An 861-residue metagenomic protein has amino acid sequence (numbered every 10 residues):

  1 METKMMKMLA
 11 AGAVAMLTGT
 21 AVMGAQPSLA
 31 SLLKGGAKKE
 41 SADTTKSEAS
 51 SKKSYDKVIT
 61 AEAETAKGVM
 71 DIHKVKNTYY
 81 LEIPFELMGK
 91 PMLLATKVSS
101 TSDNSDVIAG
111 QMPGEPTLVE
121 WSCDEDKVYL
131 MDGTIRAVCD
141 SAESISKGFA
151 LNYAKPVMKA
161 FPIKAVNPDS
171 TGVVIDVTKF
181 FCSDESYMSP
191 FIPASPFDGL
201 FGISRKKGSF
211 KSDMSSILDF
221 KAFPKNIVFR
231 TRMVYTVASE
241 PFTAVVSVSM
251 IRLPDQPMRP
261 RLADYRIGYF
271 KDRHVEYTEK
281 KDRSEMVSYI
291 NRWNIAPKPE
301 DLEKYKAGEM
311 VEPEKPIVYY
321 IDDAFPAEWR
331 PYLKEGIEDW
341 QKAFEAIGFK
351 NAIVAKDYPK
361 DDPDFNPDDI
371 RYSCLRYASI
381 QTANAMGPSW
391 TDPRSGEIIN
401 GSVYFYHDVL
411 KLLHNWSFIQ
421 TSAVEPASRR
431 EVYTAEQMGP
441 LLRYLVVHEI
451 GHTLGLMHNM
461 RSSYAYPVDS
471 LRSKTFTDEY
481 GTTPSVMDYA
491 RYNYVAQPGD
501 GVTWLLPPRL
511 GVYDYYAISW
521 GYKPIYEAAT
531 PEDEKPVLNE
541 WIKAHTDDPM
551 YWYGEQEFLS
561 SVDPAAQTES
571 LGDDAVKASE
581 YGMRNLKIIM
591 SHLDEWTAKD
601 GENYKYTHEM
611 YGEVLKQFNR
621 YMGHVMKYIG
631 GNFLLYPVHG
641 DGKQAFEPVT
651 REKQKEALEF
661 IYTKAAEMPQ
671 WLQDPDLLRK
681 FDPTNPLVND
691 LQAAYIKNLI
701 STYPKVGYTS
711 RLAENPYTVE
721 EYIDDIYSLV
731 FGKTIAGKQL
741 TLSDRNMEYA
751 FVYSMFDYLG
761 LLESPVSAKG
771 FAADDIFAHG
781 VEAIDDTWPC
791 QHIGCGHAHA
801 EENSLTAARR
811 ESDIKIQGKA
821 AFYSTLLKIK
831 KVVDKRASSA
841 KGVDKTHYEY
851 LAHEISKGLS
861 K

Functional and structural regions predicted by a protein language model:
E2-A10: Bacterial N-terminal signal peptides that target proteins for export
A11-A21: Bacterial N-terminal signal peptides
P27-F325, Y358-L412, S417-T434, L442 (+2 more regions): Auxiliary tRNA-acceptor-end handling modules of aminoacyl-tRNA synthetases
M88, E328-A352: Zn2+-dependent metallopeptidase catalytic core
E338-F349, G451-H452, L456, Y492 (+1 more regions): Sec-exported extracytoplasmic/periplasmic mature domains
D357-A378, P440-Q497: The catalytic-center signature of Zn2+-dependent metalloproteases
T391, E397-F405, R443-L454, A496-Q497 (+2 more regions): Extended catalytic-interface subdomain
S463-K861: Conserved catalytic/binding loops enriched for acidic/polar residues
